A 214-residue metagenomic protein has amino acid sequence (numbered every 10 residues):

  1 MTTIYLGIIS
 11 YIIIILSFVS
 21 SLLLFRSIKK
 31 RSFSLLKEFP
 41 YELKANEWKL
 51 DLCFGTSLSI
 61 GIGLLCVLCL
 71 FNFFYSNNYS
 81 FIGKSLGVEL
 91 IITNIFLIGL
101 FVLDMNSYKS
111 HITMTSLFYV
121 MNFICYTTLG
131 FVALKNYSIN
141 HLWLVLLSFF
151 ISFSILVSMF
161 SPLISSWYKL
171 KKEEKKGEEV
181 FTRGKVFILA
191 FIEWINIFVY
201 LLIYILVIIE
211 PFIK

Functional and structural regions predicted by a protein language model:
M1-Y5, L43-K49, N77-F81, N106-T113 (+2 more regions): Juxtamembrane loop-transmembrane helix junctions in multi-pass integral membrane proteins, especially the extracellular
T2-I28: N-terminal signal-anchor transmembrane alpha helix
Y11-V19, L58-V67, M121-L129, S154-I155 (+1 more regions): Hydrophobic cores of alpha-helical transmembrane segments in multi-pass inner/ER membrane proteins, independent
L23-P40, E174: Membrane-interface helix-loop junction between the first two transmembrane segments
L43-L65: Interfacial helix-start motif at the membrane-water boundary
L68-I92, N136-L156: Transmembrane helix-loop-helix
E89-S148: Membrane-proximal helix-loop-helix units in multi-pass membrane proteins
F131-K214: Terminal transmembrane helical module of multi-pass membrane proteins
